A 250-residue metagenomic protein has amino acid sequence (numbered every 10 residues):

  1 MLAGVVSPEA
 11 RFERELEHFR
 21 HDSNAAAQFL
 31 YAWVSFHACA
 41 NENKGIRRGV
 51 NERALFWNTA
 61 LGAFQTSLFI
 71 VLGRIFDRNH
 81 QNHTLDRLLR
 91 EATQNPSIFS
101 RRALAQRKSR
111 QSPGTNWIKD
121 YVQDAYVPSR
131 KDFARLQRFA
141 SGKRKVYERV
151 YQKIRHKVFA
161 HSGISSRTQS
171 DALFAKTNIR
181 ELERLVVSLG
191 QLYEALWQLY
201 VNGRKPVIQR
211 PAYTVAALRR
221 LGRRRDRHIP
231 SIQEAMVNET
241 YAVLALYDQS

Functional and structural regions predicted by a protein language model:
M1-V146, A172-S250: Amphipathic alpha-helical interface segments
S141-T168: Histidine-centered, metal-coordinating catalytic motifs and their short helical/loop contexts
